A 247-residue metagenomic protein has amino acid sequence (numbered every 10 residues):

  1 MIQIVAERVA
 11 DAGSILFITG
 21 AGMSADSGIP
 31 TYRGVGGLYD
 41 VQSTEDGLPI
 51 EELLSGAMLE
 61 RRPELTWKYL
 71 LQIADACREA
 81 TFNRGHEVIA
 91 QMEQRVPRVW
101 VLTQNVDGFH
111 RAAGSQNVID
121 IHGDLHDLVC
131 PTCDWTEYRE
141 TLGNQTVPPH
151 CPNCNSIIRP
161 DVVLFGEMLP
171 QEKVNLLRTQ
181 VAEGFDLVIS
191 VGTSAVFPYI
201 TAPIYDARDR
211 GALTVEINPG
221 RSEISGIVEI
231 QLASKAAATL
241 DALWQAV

Functional and structural regions predicted by a protein language model:
M1-V247: Conserved catalytic core of sirtuin-type NAD+-dependent deacylases
